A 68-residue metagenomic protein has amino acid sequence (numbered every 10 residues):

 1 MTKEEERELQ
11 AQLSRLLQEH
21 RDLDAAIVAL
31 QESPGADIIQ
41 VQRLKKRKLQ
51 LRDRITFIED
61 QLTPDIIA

Functional and structural regions predicted by a protein language model:
K3, R7-A68: Amphipathic, hydrophobic secondary-structure cores in small proteins
